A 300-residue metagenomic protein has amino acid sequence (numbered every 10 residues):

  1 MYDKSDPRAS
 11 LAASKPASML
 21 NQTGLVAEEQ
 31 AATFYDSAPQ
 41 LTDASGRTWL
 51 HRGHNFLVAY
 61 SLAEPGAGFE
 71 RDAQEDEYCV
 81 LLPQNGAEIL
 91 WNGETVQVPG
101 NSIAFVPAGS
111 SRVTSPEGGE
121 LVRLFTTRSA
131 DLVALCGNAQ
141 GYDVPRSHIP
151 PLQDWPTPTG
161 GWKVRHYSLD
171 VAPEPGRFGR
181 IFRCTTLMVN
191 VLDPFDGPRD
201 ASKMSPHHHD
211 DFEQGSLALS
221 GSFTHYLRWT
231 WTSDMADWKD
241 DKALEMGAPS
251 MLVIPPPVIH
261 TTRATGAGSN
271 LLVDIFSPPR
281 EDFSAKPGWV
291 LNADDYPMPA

Functional and structural regions predicted by a protein language model:
M1-Y60, A134-K203, P299-A300: A short, N-terminal "cap"/entry segment at the start of jelly-roll beta-barrel domains of the cupin/DSBH fold
F56, S61-Y142: N-terminal accessory/assembly segment that mediates macromolecular interactions
V58-L62, I103-F105, V189-V191, G215 (+2 more regions): Conserved hydrophobic/aromatic beta-strand scaffold that supports enzyme active sites
E64-G93, H209-M235, D240-D241: Glycine- and acidic-residue-biased ligand/ion/polar-headgroup-sensing regions
Q97-E117, F125-T127, L244-G266, V273-S277: Conserved metal-binding segment of the jelly-roll/cupin
P99-I103, D143, T232-M251, S277-F283 (+1 more regions): Short amphipathic alpha-helical linker/capping segments at the junctions of internal repeats and modular domains
G119-K163, R263-A300: Double-stranded beta-helix
S205-H207: Short consensus segments that form the blades of beta-propeller domains, in both extracellular/periplasmic
